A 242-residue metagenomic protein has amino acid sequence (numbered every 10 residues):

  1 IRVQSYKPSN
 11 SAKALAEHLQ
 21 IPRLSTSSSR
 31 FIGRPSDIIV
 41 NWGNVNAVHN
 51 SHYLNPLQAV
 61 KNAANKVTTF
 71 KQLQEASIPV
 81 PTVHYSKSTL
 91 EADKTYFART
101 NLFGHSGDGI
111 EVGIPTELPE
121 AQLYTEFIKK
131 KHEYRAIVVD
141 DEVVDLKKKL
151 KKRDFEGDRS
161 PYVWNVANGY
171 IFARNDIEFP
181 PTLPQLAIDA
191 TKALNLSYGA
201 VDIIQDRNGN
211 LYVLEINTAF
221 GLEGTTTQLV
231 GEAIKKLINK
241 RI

Functional and structural regions predicted by a protein language model:
I1-A16, S29-P35, W42-K147, I177-P184 (+1 more regions): Active-site nucleotide/adenylate-binding loops and adjacent lid/helix of ATP-dependent enzymes
A16-R23: Short helix-loop-beta junction
A76-P79, A193-S197: Short secondary-structure junctions
H105, N208, G221-G224: Conserved protein kinase catalytic core
P119-A193, N217-L237: ATP-dependent carboxylate/phosphate-activation module, predominantly the ATP-grasp catalytic core and closely related
L196-N208: A short glycine-rich, hydrophobically flanked beta-strand micro-motif that places a catalytic Asp/Glu for divalent metal
